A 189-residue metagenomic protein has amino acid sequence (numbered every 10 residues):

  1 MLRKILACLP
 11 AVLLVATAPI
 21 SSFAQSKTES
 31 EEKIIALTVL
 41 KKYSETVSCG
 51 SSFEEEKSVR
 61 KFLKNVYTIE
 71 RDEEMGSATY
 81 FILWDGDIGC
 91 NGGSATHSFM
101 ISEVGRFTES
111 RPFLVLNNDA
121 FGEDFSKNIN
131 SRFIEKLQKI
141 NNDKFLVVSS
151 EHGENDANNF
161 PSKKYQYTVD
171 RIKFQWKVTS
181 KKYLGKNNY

Functional and structural regions predicted by a protein language model:
M1-L9: Bacterial N-terminal signal peptides that target proteins for export
C8-T17: Bacterial N-terminal signal peptides
P19-S77, I172-K173, K177-Y189: Terminal domain-start segments
M75-G86, K144-S149: Acidic/hydrophobic-patterned starts of short beta strands in beta-sheet-rich repeat architectures
I88-A95, N155-F160: Short consensus segments that form the blades of beta-propeller domains, in both extracellular/periplasmic
S98-R106, K164-R171: Beta-propeller blade signature
G105-P112, F174-W176: Short loop/turn segments immediately following beta-strands, especially the blade-tip and inter-blade linker loops
S110-D170, Y183-Y189: Short aromatic loop motif centered on NTY/YTY
